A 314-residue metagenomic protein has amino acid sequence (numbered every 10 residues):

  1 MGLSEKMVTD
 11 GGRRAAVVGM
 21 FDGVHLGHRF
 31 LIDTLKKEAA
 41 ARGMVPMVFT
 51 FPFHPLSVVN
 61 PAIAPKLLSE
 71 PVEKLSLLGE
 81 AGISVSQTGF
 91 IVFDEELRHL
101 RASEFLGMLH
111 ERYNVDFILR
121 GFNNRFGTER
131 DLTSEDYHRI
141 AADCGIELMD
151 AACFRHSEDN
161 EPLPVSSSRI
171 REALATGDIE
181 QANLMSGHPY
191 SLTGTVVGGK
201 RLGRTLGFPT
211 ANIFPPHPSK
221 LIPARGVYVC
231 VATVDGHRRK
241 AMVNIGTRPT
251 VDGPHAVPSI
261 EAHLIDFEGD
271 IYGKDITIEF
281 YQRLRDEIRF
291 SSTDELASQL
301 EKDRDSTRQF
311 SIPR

Functional and structural regions predicted by a protein language model:
M1-K6, F49-F51, F90-F93, A151-F154 (+1 more regions): Conserved beta-strand termini and adjacent loop/short-helix elements that scaffold enzyme active sites in alpha/beta
M7-E70: N-terminal catalytic cores of NTP/NDP-binding nucleotidyl/phosphoryl-transfer enzymes
H25, L78, I118, A182 (+2 more regions): Residue-level signal for inorganic ion chemistry
F30, T34, E73, Q181-H188 (+1 more regions): A non-catalytic, amphipathic alpha-helix used as a structural packing/dimerization or gating element in enzyme scaffolds
G43-M47, Q87, E147: Residues at the starts of beta-strands that form the adenosine-phosphate
P55-C144: N-terminal Rossmann-like or analogous alpha/beta NTP/dinucleotide-binding catalytic cores that position adenine
A142-G246: Glycine-rich, Lys/Arg-enriched anion-binding loops that position phosphate/diphosphate groups for phosphoryl
G199-R314: Phosphate/ribose-recognition catalytic cores of enzymes acting on nucleotide-derived substrates
